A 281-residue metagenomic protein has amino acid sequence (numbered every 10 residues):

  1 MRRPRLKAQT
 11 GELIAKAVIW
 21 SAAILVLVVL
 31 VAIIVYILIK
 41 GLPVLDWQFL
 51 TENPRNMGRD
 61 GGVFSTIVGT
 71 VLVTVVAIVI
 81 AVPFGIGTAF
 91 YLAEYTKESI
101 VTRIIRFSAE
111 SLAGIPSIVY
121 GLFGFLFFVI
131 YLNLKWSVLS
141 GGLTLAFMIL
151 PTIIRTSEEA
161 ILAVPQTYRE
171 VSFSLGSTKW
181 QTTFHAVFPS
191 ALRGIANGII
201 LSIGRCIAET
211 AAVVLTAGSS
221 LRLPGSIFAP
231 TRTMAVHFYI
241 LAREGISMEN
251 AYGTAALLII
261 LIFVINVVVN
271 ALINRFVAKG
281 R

Functional and structural regions predicted by a protein language model:
M1-L25, V269-R281: Transmembrane alpha-helical segments of polytopic membrane transport and secretion proteins
R2-V18, Y36-A77, E98, I240-E249: Periplasmic/extracellular loop-to-transmembrane helix junction in inner-membrane transport proteins
I14, E158, L162, F173 (+2 more regions): C-terminal transmembrane helix and the adjacent membrane-cytosol boundary/short C-terminal tail of inner/organellar
M57, G61, V213-I259: Interhelical loop and adjacent transmembrane-helix boundary motif in polytopic membrane transport permeases
A77-A109, L122, I130, N270-A278: Transmembrane-helix boundary motif in ABC transporter permease subunits
E110-A146: Generic hydrophobic transmembrane alpha-helix motif, especially the helices
P116, L175-G176, P189: Glycine/proline-centered hinge or cleavage motifs at structural transition points of membrane proteins
K179-L215: Transmembrane alpha-helices
